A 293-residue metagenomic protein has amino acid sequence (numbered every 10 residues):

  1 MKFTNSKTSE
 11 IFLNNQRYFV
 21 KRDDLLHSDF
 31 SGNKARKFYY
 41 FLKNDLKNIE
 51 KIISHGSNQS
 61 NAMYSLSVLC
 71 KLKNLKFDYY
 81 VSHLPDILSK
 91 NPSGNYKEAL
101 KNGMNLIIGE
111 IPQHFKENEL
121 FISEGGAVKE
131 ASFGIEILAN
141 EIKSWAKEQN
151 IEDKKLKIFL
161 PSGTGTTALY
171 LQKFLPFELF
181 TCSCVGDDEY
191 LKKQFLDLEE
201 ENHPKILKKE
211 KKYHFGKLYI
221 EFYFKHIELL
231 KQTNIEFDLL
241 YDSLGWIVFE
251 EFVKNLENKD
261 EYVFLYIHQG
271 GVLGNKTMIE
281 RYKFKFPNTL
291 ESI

Functional and structural regions predicted by a protein language model:
M1-I293: PLP-dependent amino-acid enzyme catalytic core
